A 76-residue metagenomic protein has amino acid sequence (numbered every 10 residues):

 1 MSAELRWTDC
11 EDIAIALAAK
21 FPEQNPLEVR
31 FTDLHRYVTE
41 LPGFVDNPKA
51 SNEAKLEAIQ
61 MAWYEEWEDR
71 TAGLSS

Functional and structural regions predicted by a protein language model:
S2-S76: A charge-rich, low-complexity, intrinsically flexible signal that marks solvent-exposed coils, linkers, repeats
